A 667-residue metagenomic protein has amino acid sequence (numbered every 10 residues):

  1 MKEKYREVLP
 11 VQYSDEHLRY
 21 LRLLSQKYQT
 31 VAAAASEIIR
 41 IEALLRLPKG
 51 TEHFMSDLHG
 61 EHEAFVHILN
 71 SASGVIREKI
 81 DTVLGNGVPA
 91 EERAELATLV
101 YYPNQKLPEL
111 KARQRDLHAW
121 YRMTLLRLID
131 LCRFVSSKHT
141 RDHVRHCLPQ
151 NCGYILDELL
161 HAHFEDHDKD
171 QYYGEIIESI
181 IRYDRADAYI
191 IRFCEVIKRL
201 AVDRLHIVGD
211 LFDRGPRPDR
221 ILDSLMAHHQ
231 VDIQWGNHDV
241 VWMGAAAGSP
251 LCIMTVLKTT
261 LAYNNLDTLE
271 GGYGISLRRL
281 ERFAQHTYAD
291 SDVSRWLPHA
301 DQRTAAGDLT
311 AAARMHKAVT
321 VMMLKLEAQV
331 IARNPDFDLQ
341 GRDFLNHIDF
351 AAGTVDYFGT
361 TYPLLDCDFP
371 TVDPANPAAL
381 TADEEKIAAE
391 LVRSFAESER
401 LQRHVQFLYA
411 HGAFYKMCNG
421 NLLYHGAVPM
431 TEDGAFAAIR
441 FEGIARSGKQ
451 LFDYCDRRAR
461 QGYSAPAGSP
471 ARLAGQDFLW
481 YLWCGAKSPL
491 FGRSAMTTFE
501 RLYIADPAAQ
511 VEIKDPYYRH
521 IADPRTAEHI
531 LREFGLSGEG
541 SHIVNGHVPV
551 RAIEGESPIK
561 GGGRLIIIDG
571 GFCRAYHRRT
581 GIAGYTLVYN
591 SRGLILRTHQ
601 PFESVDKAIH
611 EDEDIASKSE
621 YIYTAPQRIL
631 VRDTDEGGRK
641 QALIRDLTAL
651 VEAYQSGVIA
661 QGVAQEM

Functional and structural regions predicted by a protein language model:
M1-M667: Feature recognizes metal-dependent phosphohydrolase scaffolds
